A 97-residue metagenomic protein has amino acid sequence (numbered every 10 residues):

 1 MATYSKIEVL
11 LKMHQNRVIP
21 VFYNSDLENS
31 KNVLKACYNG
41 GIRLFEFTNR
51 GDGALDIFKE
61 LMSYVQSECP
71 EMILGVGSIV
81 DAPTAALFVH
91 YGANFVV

Functional and structural regions predicted by a protein language model:
M1-A82, H90-Y91: Conserved N-terminal beta1-alpha1 strand-loop-helix module at the mouth
G92-V97: Short, intrinsically disordered, charge-balanced linker/junction segments flanking boundaries in proteins
